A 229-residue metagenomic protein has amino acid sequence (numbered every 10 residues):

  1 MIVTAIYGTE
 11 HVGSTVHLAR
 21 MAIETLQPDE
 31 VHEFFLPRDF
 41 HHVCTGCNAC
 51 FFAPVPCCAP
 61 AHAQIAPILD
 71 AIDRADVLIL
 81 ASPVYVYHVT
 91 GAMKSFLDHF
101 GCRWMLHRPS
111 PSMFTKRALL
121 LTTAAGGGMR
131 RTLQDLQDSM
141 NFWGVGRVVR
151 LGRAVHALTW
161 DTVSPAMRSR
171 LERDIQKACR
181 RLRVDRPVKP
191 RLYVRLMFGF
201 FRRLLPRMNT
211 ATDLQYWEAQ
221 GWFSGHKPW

Functional and structural regions predicted by a protein language model:
M1-P109, V148, S169-W229: N-terminal beta1-alpha1-beta2 submodule of the flavodoxin-like/Rossmannoid cofactor-binding fold
P60, A81, L121, W160-V163: Short amphipathic alpha-helical segments at helix-loop
G91, M129-D135, D161-V163: A short secondary-structure junction signal
P109-G152: Short, glycine-/small-residue-rich phosphate/pyrophosphate-handling segment
G126-G127, S164-D174: Juxtamembrane/interfacial segments around transmembrane helices
A154-T159: Active-site rim beta-loop-alpha module in soluble metabolic enzymes
